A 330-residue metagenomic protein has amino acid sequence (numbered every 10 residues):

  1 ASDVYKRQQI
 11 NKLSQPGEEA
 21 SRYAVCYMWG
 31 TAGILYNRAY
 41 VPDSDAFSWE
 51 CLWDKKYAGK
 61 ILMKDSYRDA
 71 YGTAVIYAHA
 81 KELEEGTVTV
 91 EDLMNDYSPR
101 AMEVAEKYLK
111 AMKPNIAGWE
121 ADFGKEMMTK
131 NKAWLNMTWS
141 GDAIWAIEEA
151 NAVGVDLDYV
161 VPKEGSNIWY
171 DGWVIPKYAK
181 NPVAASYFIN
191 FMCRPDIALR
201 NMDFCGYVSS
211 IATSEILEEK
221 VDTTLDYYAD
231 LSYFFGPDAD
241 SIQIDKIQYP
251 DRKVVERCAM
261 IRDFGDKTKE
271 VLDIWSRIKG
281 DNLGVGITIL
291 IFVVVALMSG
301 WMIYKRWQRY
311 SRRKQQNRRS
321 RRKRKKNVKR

Functional and structural regions predicted by a protein language model:
A1-Y5: Short, small-residue-biased leader/transition segments that mark boundaries at the very start of proteins
Q8, A20-V25, A32, W53-V88: Extracytoplasmic/periplasmic solute-binding protein
E18-S21, A146-V161, T223-A229: Ligand-binding "clamshell"
G30-D43: Hydrophobic/proline-rich hinge and linker segments of small-molecule sensing/allosteric domains, predominantly
Y40-F47, H79-G86, A179-A185: Short helix-loop capping/hinge motifs at secondary-structure junctions, enriched in acidic/polar residues
K60-M63, A70, A74, E82-D158: Ligand-binding pocket segment of bilobal, Venus flytrap-like solute-binding proteins
P176-V254: Mature extracytoplasmic/periplasmic domains
S241-K329: Conserved C-terminal helix/tail region of periplasmic/extracytoplasmic solute-binding proteins
